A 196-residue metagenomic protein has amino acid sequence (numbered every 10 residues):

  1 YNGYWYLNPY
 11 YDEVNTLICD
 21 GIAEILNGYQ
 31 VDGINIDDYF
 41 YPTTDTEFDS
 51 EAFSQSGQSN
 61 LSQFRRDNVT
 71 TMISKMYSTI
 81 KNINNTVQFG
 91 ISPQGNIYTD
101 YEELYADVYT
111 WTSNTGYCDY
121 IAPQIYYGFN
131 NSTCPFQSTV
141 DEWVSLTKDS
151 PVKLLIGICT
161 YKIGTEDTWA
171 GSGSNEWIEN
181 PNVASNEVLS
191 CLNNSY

Functional and structural regions predicted by a protein language model:
Y1, Y11, G28-S62: Active-site-proximal loop/short-helix segments that contain or immediately flank catalytic acid/base residue(s)
Y1-E24, S174-N175: Active-site-adjacent "subsite" loops/lids of carbohydrate-active enzymes
V14-I25, N68-M76, T139, E187: Alpha-helical packing segments of well-folded alpha/beta enzyme cores
I18, I25, I34-D37, I80 (+4 more regions): Conserved, mostly hydrophobic/aromatic
C19-I34, V140-T147: Short amphipathic alpha-helices and their capping/turn segments at secondary-structure boundaries
Q30-D32, D107-A122, V183-Y196: Structural recognition of alpha->loop->beta junctions
D45-A170: Glycoside hydrolase catalytic-domain groove-lining segments
Q137-V144, N180-C191: A short, acidic, amphipathic alpha-helical segment used as a generic capping/interface helix at domain edges
